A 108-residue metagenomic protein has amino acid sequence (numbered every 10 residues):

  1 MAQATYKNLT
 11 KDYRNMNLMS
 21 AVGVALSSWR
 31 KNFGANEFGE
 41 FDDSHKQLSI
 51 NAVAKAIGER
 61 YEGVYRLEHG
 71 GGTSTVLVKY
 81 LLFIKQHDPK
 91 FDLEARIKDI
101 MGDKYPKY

Functional and structural regions predicted by a protein language model:
M1-M16, F91-Y108: Short, charged recognition helix plus adjacent turn of helix-turn-helix-like nucleic-acid-binding domains
M1-S49: A short, Lys/Arg-rich alpha-helix, primarily the initiator
L26, V53-A54, E62-L67: Conserved hydrophobic/aromatic packing and binding residues within compact polymer-binding modules
R30, A54, L81: The alpha-helix within a helix-turn-helix
K31, G58, H69-G70: Residue-level detection of the helix-turn-helix DNA-binding "recognition helix"
Q47, R66-I84: Short, basic-rich loop-to-helix N-cap that marks the start of a DNA-contacting helix
